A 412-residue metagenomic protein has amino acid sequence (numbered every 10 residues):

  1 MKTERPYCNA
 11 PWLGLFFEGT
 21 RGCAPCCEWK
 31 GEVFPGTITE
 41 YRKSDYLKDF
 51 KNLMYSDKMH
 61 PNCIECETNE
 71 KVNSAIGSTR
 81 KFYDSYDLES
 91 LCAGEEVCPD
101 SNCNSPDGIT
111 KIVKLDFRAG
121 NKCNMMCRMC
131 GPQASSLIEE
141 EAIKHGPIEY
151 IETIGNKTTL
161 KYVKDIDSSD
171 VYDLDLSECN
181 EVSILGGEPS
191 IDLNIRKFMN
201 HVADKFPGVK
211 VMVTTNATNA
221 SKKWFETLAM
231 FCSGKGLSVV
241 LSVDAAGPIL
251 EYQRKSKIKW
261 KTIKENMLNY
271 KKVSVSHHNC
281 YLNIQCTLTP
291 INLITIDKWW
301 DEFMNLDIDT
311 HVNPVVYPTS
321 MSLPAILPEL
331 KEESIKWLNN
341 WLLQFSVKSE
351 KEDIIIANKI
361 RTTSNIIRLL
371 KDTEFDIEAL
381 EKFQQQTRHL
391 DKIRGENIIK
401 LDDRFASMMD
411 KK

Functional and structural regions predicted by a protein language model:
M1-Y162, D175-L176, A357-K412: N-terminal pre-core extensions flanking Radical SAM catalytic domains
G14, T20, M212, C232-V240 (+1 more regions): Conserved C-terminal portion of the radical SAM core fold that forms the substrate/S-adenosylmethionine-binding
R42-F50, S56, H60-C63, I112 (+10 more regions): A structural signal for well-ordered alpha-helical scaffolds and beta->alpha junctions
I64, C127, G131, M199-A203 (+2 more regions): Non-transmembrane alpha-helical segments in soluble domains of secreted/periplasmic/extracellular proteins
I112-K122, Q133-I166, S177-L193, K205-K223 (+3 more regions): Core AdoMet radical
S169-K197, D391-I393, D410-K412: Extended amphipathic secondary-structure runs
D170-L176, M199-D204, L228-F231: Leucine-rich repeat
N194-M199, K222-A229, T295-W299: Distinct, well-ordered alpha-helical segments
